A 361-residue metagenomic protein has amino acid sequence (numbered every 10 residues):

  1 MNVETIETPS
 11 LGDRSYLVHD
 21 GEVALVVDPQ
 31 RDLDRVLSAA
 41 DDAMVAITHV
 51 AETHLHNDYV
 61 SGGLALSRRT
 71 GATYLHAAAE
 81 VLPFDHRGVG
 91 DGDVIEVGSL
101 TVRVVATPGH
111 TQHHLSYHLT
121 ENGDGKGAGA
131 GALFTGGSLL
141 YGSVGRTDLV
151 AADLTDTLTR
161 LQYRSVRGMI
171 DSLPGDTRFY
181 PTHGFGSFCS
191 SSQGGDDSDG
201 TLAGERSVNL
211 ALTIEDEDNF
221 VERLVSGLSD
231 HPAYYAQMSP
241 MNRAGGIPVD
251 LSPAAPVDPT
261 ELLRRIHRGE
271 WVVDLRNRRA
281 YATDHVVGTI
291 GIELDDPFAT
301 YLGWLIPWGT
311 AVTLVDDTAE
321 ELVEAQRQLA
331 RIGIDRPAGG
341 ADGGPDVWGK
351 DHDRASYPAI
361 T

Functional and structural regions predicted by a protein language model:
M1-A46, Y117-T120, G125-G136, G142: Conserved beta-strand hairpin/beta-sheet module of binuclear metal-dependent hydrolase folds, prominently
V18, D28, H54, L66 (+8 more regions): Divalent metal-coordination and catalytic microenvironments
A24, T101, T111-S229: Metallo-beta-lactamase
V26-D28, A46-H56, L75-A79, A106-G109 (+4 more regions): Active-site neighborhood of phospho(di)ester-bond hydrolases with catalytic His/Asp-centered motifs
P29-Q30, L55, A79, T111 (+7 more regions): Active-site metal-binding loops of divalent metal-dependent hydrolases
D32, G63, R68, A72-Y74 (+3 more regions): Hydrophobic, small-residue-rich alpha-helical packing segments that form membrane-like cores
L33-L75: Active-site metal-binding motif and surrounding structural segment of the metallo-beta-lactamase
R146-D148, A203-Q237, G246, S252 (+2 more regions): Rhodanese-like catalytic fold shared by cysteine-dependent sulfurtransferases and DSP/PTP-type phosphatases
